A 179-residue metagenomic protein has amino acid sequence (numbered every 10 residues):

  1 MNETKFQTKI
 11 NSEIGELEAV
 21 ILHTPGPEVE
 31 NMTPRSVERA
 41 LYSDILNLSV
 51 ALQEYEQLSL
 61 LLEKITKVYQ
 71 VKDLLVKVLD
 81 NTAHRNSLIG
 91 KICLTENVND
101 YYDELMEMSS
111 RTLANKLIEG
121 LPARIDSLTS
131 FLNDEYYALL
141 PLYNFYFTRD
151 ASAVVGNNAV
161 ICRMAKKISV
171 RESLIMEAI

Functional and structural regions predicted by a protein language model:
M1-I179: The feature marks the mature, well-folded catalytic cores of soluble enzymes
